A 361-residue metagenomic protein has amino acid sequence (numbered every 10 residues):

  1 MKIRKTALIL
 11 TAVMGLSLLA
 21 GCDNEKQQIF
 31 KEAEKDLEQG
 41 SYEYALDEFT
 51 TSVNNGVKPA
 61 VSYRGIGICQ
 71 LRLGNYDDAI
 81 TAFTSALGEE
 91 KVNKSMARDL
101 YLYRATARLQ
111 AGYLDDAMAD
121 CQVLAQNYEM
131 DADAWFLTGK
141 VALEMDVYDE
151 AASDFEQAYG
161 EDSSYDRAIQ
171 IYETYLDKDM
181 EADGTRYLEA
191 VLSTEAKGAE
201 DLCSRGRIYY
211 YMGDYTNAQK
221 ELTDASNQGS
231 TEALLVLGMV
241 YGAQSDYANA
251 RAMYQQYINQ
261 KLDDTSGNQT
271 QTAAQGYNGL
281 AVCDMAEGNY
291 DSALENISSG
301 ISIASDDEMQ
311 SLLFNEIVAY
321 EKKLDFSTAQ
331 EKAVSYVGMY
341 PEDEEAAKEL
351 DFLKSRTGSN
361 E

Functional and structural regions predicted by a protein language model:
L18-G21: C-terminal motif of bacterial Sec signal peptides marking the signal peptidase cleavage site
Q27-Q28, V61, S95-D99, D133 (+8 more regions): Start-of-helix register in tetratricopeptide repeats
E34, I68, T106, K140 (+6 more regions): Residue-level recognition of tetratricopeptide repeat
E38-Q39, R72, Q110-A111, E144-M145 (+8 more regions): Register position in tetratricopeptide repeats
G65, R72, M96-Y103, L137 (+6 more regions): Canonical tetratricopeptide repeat
